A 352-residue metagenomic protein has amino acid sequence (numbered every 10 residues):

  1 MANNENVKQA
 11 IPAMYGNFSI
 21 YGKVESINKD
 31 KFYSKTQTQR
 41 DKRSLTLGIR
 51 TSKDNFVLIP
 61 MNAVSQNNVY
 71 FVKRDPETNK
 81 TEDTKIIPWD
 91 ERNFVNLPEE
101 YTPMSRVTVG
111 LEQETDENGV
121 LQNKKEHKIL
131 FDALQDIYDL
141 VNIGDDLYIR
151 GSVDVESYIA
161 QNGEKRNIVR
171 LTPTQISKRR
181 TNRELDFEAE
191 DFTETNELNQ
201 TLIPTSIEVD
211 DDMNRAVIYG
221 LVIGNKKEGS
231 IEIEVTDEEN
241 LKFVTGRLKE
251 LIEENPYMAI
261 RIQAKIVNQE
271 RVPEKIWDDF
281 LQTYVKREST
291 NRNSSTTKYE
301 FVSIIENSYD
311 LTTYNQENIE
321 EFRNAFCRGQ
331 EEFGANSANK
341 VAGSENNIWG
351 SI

Functional and structural regions predicted by a protein language model:
M1-I352: OB-fold and OB-like single-stranded nucleic-acid-recognition modules and their adjacent interaction interfaces
